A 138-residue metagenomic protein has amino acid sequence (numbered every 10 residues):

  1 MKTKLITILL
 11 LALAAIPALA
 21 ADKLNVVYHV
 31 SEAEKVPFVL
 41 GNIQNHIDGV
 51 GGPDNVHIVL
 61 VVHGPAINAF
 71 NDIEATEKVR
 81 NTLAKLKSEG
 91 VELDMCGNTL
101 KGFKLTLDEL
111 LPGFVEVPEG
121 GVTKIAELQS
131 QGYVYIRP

Functional and structural regions predicted by a protein language model:
M1-T7: Bacterial N-terminal signal peptides that target proteins for export
T7-A15: Bacterial N-terminal signal peptides
I16-A21: Sec/Tat signal peptide C-region and signal peptidase I cleavage site
K23, P53-N55, S88, S130: Extracytoplasmic
H29-H57: N-terminal targeting signals for Sec/Tat export/insertion, comprising classic cleavable signal peptides
S31-A33, H63-A66, N98, G121: Solvent-exposed coil/turn segments that connect beta secondary-structure elements in extracytoplasmic/periplasmic
H57-A69: Acidic helix-start/capping segments at beta-turn-to-alpha-helix junctions
I73-P138: A cross-taxonomic marker for long C-terminal extensions/tails that follow the last structured domain
